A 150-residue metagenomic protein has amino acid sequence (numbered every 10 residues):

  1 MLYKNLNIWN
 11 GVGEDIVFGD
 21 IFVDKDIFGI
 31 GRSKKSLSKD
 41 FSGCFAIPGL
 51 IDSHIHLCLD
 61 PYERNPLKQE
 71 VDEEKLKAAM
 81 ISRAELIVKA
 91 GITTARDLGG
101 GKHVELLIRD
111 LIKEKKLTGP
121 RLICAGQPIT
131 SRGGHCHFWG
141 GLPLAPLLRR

Functional and structural regions predicted by a protein language model:
M1-K35, C44-A46: N-terminal metal-binding scaffold of metallo-dependent hydrolase/deaminase domains
G11, D60-P61, R132: Residues that scaffold the ATP/ADP-binding catalytic core of kinase and kinase-like folds
E14, H103, T130: Surface-exposed, flexible loop/turn segments at secondary-structure boundaries
S33, L111, K116-T118: Short, structurally constrained coil/turn elements that cap an alpha-helix or connect an alpha-helix to the following
S36-D40, C124: Conserved beta-strand scaffold positions in the cores of enzyme catalytic domains, especially in NTP/NDP-utilizing
F45-L111: Metal-associated gating/positioning segment near the N- to mid-region
K116-R150: Metal-coordinating catalytic core of metallo-dependent amide/deamination hydrolases
